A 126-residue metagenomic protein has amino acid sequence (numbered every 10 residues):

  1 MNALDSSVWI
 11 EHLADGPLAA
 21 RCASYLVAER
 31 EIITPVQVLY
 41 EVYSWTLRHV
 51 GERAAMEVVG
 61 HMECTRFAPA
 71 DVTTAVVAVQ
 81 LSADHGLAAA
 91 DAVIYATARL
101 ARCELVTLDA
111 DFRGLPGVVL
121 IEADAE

Functional and structural regions predicted by a protein language model:
M1-T34, T46-E57, D124-E126: Short, well-structured N-terminal submotif of metal-dependent ribonuclease cores
S6, V72, D91-A92: Conserved glycosyltransferase catalytic-site signature
W9-I10, L39, F112-R113: A generic structural signal for short hydrophobic patches within well-formed alpha-helices
E29-I32, C64-R66, L100-E104: Short active-site oxyanion
P35, A70, A90, L108: Replace "coordinates the UDP/GDP/TDP-sugar" with "coordinates nucleotide-activated sugar donors
E41, E63-D84: Acidic catalytic patch
V42, A88-E104: Acidic, metal-associated active-site segment
R99-E126: Acidic, PIN/NYN-like endoribonuclease modules and their adjacent C-terminal/linker elements
